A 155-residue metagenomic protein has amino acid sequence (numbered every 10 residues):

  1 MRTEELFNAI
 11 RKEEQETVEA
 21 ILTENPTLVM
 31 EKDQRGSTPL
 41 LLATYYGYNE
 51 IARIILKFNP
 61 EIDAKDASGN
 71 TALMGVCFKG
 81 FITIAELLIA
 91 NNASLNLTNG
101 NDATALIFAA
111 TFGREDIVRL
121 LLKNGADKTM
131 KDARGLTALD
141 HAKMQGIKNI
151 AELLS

Functional and structural regions predicted by a protein language model:
M1-N25, M30, Q34-S37, Y46: Intrinsically disordered, low-complexity regulatory segments in ankyrin-centric signaling systems
N8-E13, L42-Y48, G75-F81, F108-R114 (+1 more regions): Ankyrin repeat A-helix N-terminal signature
E14-L22, Y48-L56, F81-I89, E115-L122 (+1 more regions): Ankyrin repeat structural motif
L28-V29, I62, L95, K128: Ankyrin-repeat inter-repeat connecting loop/turn
Y45, N49, R53, K57-E61 (+1 more regions): Alpha-helical adaptor scaffolds
K128-S155: Leucine-rich solenoid repeat scaffolds
